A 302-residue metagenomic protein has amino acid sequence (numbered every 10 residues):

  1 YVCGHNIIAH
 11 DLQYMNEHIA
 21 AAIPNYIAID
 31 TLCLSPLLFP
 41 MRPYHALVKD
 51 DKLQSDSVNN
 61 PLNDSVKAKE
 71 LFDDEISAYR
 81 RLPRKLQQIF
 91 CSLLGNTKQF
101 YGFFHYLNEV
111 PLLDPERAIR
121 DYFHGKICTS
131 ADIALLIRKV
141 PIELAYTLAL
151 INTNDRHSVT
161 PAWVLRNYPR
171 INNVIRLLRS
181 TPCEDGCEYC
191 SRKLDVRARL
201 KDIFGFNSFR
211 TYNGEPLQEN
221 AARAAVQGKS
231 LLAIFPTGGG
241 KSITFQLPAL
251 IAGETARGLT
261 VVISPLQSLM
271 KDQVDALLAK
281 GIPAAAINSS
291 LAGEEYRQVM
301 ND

Functional and structural regions predicted by a protein language model:
Y1-H45, K52-Q54, P61-Y79: Conserved DEDDh/DEDDy metal-dependent 3′-5′ exonuclease domain
I23-A28, T211, R257, G281-P283: A generic structural signal for alpha->beta connector loops
D30-S35, N207, N288-S290: Residues at the C-termini of beta-strands that transition into short coil/loop
Y44-S55, R197-F206: Short amphipathic alpha-helical segments and their helix-coil junctions
L47-A134, R138-K139, E143: Acidic, Mg2+-coordinating catalytic module of metal-dependent nucleases/exonucleases that use a two-metal-ion mechanism
R138-L194: Interdomain "pre-motor" coupling segment immediately N-terminal to P-loop NTPase/helicase cores
E184-P236: Conserved pre-motif I regulatory segment
E215-D302: Conserved P-loop/Walker A NTP-binding site and adjacent catalytic elements of P-loop NTPases
